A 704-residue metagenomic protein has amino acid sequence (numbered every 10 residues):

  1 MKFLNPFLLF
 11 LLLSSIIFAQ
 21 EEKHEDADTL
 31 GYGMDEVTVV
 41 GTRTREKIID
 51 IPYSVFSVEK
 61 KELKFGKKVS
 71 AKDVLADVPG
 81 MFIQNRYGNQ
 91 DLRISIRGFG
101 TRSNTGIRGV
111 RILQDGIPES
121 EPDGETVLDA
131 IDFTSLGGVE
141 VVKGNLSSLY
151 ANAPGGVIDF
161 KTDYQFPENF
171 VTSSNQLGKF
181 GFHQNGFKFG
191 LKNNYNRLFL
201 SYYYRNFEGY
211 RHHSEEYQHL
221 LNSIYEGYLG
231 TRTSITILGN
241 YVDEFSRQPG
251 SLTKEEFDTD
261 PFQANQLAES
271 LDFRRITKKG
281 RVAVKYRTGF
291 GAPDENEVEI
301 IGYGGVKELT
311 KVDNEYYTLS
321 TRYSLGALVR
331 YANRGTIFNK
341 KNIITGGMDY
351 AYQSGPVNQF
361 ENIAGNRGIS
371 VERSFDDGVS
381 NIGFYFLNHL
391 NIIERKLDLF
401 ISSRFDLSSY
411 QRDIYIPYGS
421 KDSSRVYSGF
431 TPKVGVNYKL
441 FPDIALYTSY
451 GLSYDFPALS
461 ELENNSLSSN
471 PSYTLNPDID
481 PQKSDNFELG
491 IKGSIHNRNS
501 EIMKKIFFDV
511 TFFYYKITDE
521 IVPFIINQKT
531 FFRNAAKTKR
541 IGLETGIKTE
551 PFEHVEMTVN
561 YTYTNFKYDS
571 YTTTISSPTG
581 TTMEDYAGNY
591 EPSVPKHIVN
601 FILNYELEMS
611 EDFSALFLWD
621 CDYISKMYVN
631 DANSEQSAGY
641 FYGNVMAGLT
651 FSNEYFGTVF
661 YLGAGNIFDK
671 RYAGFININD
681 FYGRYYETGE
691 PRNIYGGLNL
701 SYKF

Functional and structural regions predicted by a protein language model:
V110, I117-K143, S223: Short acidic/polar hinge/loop motifs at secondary-structure boundaries that mediate gating or recognition
A130-F170: A beta-strand signature from Gram-negative outer-membrane beta-barrel systems, especially the internal plug domain
T172, L177-N206, R211-P249, R274-A283 (+7 more regions): Transmembrane beta-barrel wall of Gram-negative outer-membrane proteins
E226-L229, N240, F386-N388, N437 (+3 more regions): Conserved C-terminal beta-signal and adjacent last beta-strands/turns of outer-membrane beta-barrel proteins
E256, Y352-I363, L407-I414, N437-E488 (+6 more regions): Surface-exposed extracellular loop regions of Gram-negative outer-membrane beta-barrel proteins, predominantly
K285, E297-T310, Y447, G451 (+3 more regions): Membrane-embedded beta-barrel scaffold of Gram-negative outer-membrane proteins
F338-N339, F507-K516, R533-Y628: Gram-negative outer-membrane beta-barrel transporters
K341, M348-D443, F456: Signature of Gram-negative outer-membrane beta-barrel scaffolds
